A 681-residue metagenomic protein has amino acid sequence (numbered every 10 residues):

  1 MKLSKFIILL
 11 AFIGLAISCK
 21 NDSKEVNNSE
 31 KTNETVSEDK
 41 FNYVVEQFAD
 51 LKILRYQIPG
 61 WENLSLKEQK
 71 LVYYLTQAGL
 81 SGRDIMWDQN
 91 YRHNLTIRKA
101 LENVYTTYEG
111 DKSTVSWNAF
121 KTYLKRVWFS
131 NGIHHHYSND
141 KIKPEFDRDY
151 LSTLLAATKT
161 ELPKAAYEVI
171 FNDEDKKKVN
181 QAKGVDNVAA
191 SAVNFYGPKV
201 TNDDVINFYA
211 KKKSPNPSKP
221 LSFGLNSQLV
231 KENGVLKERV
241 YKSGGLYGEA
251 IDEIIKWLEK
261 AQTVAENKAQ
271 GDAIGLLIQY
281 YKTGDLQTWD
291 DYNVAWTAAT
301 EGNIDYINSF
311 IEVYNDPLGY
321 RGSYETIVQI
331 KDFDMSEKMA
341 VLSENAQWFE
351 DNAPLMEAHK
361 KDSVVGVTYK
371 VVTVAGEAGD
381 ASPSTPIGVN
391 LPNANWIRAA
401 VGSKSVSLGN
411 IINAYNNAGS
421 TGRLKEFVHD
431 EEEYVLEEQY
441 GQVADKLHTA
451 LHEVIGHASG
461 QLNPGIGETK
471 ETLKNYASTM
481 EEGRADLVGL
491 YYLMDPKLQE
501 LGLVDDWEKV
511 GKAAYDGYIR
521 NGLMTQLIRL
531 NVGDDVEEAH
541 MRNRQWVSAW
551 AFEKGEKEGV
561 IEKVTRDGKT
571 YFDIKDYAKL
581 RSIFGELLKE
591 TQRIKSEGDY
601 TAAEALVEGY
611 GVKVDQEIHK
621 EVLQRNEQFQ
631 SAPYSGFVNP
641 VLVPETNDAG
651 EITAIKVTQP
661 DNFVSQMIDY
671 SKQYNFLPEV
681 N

Functional and structural regions predicted by a protein language model:
L15-S18: C-terminal motif of bacterial Sec signal peptides marking the signal peptidase cleavage site
K20-D22: Bacterial signal peptide processing site
S65, N267, S478-D495: An active-site-proximal "capping" alpha-helix that borders the catalytic cofactor pocket
M86, L490-I594: Long, well-structured alpha-helical subdomains associated with metal-dependent extracellular/ecto-lumenal hydrolases
T122, W128-N233, K237-E437, G441: Contiguous, non-catalytic segments that form substrate-binding/exosite surfaces or channel walls
Q442-I455: Short alpha-helix carrying the canonical HExxH Zn2+-binding catalytic motif
G460-G483: Post-HEXXH active-site segment of zinc metalloproteases
D576, L580-N681: Extended, compositionally biased alpha-helical segments that mediate assembly or anchoring
